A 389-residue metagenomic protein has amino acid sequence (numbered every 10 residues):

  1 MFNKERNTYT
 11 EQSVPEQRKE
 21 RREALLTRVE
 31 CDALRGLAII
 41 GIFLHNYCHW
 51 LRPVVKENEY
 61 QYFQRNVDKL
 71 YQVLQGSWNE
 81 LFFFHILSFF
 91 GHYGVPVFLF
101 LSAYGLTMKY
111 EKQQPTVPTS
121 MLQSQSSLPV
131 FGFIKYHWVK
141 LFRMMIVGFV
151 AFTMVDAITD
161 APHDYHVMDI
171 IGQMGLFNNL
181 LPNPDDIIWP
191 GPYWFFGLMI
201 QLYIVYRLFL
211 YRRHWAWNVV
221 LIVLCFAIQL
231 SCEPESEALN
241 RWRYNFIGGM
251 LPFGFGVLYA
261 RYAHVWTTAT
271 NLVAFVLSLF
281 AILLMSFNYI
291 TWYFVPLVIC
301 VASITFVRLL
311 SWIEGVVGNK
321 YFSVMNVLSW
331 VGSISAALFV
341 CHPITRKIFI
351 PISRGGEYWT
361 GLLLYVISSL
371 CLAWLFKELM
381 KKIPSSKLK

Functional and structural regions predicted by a protein language model:
M1-C225, R354-K389: Membrane-cytosol interface segments of multi-pass membrane proteins, especially ER/Golgi lipid-handling enzymes
I228-A337, C341-Y365: Alpha-helical transmembrane segments and terminal signal-anchor/GPI-anchor hydrophobic tails, characterized by long
